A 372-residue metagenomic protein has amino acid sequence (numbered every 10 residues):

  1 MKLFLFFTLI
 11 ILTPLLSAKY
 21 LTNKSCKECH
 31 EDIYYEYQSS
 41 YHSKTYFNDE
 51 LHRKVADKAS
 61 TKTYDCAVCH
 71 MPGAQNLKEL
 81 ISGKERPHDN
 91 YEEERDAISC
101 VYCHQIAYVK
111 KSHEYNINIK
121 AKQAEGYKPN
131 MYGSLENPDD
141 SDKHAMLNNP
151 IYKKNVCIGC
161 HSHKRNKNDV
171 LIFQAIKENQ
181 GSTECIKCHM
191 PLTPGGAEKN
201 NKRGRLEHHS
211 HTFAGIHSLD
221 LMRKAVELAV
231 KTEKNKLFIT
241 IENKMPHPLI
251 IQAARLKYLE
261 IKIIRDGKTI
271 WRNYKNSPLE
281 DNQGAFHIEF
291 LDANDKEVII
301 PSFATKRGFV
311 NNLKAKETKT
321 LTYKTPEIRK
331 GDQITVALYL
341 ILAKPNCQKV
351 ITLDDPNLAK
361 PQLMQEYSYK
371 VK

Functional and structural regions predicted by a protein language model:
L3-P14: Sec-dependent N-terminal signal peptides
F4, Y20-L21, K236: Short hydrophobic "helix-edge" motifs at membrane interfaces and signal-peptide entry regions
A18-K153, C157-N179: Sequence context of c-type cytochrome heme-c attachment sites
G181-S182, K187, P191-K372: Short, conserved sequence motifs used for protein processing/export or organelle targeting and for catalysis
